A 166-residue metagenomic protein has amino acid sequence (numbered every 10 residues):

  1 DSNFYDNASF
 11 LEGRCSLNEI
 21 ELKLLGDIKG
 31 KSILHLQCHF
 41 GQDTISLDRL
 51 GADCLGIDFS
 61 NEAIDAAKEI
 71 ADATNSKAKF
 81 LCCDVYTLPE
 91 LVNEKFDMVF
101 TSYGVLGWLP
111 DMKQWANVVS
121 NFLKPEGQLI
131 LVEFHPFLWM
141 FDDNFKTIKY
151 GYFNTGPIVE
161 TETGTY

Functional and structural regions predicted by a protein language model:
D1-K29, Q42, S46: Conserved class I S-adenosyl-L-methionine
D27-I28, N93, A116: A short, aliphatic-rich alpha-helical micro-motif
S32-L88: Class I SAM-dependent methyltransferase SAM/SAH-binding core
E90-V99: A short acidic, Gly/Pro-enriched loop at the edge of an enzyme's catalytic core that lines a small-molecule cofactor
T101-Y103, V132: Residues lining the SAM
G107-W108: A short His-aromatic
K113-Q128: A short glycine-rich, Lys/Arg-flanked "PGG" loop and its adjoining helix->strand segment in the class I
Q128-G164: Conserved class I S-adenosyl-L-methionine
